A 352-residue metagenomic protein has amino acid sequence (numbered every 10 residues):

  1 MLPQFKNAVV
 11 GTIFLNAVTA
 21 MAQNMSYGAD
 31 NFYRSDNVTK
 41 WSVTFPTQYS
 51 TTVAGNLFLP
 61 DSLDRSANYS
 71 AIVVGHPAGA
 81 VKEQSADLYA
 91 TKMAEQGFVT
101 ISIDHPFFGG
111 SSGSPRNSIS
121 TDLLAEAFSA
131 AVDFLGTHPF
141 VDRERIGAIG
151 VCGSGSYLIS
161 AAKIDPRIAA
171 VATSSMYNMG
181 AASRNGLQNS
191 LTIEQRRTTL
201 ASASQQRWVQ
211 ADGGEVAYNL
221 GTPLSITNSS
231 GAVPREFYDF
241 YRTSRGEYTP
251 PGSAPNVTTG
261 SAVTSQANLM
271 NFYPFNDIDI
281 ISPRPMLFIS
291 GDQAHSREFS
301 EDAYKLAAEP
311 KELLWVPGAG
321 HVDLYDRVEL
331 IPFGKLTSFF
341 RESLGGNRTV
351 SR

Functional and structural regions predicted by a protein language model:
N24-A67, Y325: N-terminal cap/lid segment of alpha/beta-hydrolase-fold proteins
S66-P77: Short beta-strand element of the alpha/beta-hydrolase
G79-T91, H105: The serine-hydrolase catalytic nucleophile loop
K92-S112: Conserved alpha/beta-hydrolase
S118-P139: Alpha/beta-hydrolase active-site loop
I159-T243: Alpha/beta-hydrolase-fold enzymes
I281-S282, L287-S290: Short beta-strand/loop motif that positions the catalytic acidic residue of the alpha/beta-hydrolase fold
A319-L330: Catalytic histidine-centered segment of alpha/beta-hydrolase-like enzymes
